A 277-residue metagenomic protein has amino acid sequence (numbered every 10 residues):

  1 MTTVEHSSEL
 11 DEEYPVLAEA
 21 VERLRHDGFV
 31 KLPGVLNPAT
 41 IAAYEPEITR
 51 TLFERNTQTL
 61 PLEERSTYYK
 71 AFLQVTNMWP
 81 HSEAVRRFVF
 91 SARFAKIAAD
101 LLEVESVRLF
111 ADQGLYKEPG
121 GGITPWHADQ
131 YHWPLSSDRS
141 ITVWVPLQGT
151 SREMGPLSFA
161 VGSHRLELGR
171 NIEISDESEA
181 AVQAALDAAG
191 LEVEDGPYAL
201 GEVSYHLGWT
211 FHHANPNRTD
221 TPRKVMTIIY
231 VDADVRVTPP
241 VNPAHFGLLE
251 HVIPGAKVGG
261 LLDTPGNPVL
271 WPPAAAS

Functional and structural regions predicted by a protein language model:
M1-H26, P33-W126, H132, N171-I172 (+3 more regions): Non-heme Fe(II)-dependent double-stranded beta-helix
T2-E5, E9, Q58-E63, I172 (+2 more regions): Non-heme Fe(II)/2-oxoglutarate
V104-E105, Q130, L135-S136, L147-P156 (+1 more regions): Active-site region of the double-stranded beta-helix
Q113, A128, V145-G149, V161 (+1 more regions): Short, structured patches in soluble enzyme cores that scaffold and shape functional sites
A128-D129, D176-G190, P222, V241-L248: Short, surface-exposed loop/helix-turn segments at secondary-structure junctions that function as lids/hinges flanking
D129-Y131, S140, H212-N217: Glycine-rich phosphate/pyrophosphate-binding beta-alpha loops
P134-R152, P197-Y198, Y205, I229-A233: Short, conserved beta-strand element in jelly-roll/cupin
T150-F211, N215, V235, A256: Double-stranded beta-helix
